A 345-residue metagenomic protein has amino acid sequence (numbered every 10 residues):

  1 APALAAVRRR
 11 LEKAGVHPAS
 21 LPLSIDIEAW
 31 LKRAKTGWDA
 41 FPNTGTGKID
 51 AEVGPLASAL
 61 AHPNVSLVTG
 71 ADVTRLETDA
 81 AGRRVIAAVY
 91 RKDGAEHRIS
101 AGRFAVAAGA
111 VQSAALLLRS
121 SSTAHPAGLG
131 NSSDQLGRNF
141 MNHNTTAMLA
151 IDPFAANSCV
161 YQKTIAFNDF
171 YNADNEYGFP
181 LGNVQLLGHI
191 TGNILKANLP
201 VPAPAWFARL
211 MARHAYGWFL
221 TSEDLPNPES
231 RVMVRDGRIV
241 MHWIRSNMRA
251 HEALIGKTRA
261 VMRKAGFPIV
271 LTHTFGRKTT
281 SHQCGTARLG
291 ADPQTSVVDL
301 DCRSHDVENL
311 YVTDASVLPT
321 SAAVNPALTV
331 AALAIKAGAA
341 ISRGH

Functional and structural regions predicted by a protein language model:
A1-V73, G276-R277, Q283, R288: Conserved redox-cofactor binding core of oxidoreductases
A3-L4, K48, E52, A250-L254 (+2 more regions): Hydrophobic (often cysteine-bearing) scaffold residues that line and stabilize catalytic clefts of nucleotide/cofactor
G15, K92, S133-M248, E252 (+4 more regions): FAD cofactor-binding and catalytic pocket of flavoenzymes
L21, A34-D39, V68, T74-D79 (+2 more regions): A glycine-rich dinucleotide-binding beta-alpha-beta segment and adjacent secondary-structure elements that constitute
N43-D50, K92, A127-N131, Q135 (+1 more regions): Alpha-helix capping and helix-loop boundary segments enriched in small/acidic/polar residues
A57-A61, R91-R98, L289, T295-H305: A short acidic-Thr-Gly-centered motif at the start of a beta-strand
H62, A71, R75-R83, A88-V160 (+3 more regions): Glycine-rich loop(s) and the adjacent beta-strand/alpha-helix scaffold that form part
P319-I341: A conserved FAD-binding loop/helix module that cradles the flavin
